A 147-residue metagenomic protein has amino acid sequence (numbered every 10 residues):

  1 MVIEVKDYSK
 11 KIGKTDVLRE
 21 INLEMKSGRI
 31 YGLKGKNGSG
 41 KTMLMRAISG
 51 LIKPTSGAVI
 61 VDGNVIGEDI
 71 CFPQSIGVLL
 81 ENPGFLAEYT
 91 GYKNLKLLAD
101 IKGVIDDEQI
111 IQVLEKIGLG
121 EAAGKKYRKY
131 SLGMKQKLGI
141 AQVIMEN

Functional and structural regions predicted by a protein language model:
I3, L18-E20: Conserved structural motif at the start of ABC-family nucleotide-binding domains
K34-K36: The feature captures the beta-strand-to-loop junction immediately N-terminal to the Walker
S49: Helix-to-loop junction immediately C-terminal to a conserved catalytic motif
G57-F72: Conserved ABC transporter NBD signature motif
K96, D107-A122, V143: Conserved ABC ATPase "signature" region
Q136, M145-N147: Conserved signature/switch motifs of ABC ATPase nucleotide-binding domains
I140: Hydrophobic anchor residue at the start of the ABC signature
